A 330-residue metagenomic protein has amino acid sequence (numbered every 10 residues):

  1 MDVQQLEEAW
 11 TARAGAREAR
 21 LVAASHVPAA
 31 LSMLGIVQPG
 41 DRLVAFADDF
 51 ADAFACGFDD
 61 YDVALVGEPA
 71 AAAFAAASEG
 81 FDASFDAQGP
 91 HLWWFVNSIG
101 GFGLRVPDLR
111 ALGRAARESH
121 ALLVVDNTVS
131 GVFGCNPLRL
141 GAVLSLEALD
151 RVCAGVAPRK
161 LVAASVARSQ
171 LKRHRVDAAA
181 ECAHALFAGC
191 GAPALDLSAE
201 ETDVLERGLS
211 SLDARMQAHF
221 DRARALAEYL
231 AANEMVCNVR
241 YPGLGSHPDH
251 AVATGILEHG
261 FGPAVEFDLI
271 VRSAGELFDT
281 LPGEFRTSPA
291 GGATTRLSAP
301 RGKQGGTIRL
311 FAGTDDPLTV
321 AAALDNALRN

Functional and structural regions predicted by a protein language model:
M1-A9, G306-F311: N-terminal "arm"/small-domain region of PLP-dependent enzymes with the aminotransferase-like
D2, A218, R222, D316: Soluble or luminal CAZymes and related metallo-dependent hydrolases
A9-N233: Conserved PLP-enzyme active-site core in the AAT-like
A24, F311-T314: Conserved residues at beta->alpha junctions
G113, D325-L328: A structural alpha-helix within SAM-dependent methyltransferase catalytic domains
A231, M235-A312, T319-D325: Conserved C-terminal alpha-helix-loop-beta "cap" of PLP-dependent enzymes that closes/shapes the active-site mouth
